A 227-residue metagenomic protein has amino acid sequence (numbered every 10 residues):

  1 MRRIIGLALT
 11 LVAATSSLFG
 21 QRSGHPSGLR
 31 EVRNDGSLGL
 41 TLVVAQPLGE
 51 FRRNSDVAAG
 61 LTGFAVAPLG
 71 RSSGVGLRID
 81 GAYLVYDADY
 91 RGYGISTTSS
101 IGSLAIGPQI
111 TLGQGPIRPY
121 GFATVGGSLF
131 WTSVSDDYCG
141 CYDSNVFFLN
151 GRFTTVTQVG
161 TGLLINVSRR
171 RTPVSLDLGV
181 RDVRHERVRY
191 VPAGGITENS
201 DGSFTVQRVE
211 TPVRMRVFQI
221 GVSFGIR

Functional and structural regions predicted by a protein language model:
G6-S16: Bacterial N-terminal signal peptides
F19-L69, L84, V217-R227: Short glycine/proline- and aromatic-enriched beta-strand/turn motifs that initiate or cap beta-hairpins
R22-G36, L69-V75, G113-P119, N166-L176 (+1 more regions): Short loop/turn motifs that connect adjacent beta-strands in outer-membrane beta-barrel proteins
E31-D35, R52-A58, I95-S103, F148-V156 (+1 more regions): Transmembrane beta-barrel outer-membrane domains
L42-L48, G81-D87, V125-S133, I165 (+2 more regions): Transmembrane beta-strands of outer-membrane beta-barrel pores
A45-L48, D89-G92, C141-F147, D201-Q207: Extracytoplasmic loops and strand-loop junctions of Gram-negative outer membrane beta-barrel proteins
A59, F64-Y142, L149-T157, S168-R170: Gram-negative (and chloroplast) outer-membrane scaffold detector with strong preference for beta-barrel transmembrane
L164-R227: Predominantly the C-terminal beta-signal and adjacent terminal strand-loop region of outer-membrane beta-barrel
